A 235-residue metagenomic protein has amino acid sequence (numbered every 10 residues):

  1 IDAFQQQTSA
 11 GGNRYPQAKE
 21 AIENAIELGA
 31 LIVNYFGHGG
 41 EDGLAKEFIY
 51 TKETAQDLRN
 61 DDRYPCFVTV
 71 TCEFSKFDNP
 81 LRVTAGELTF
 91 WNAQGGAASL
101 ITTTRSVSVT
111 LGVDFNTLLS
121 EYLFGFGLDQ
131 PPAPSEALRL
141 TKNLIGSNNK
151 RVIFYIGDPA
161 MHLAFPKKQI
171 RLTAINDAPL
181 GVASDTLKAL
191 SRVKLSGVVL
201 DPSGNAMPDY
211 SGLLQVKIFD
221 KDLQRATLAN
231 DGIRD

Functional and structural regions predicted by a protein language model:
I1-R234: Cysteine-dependent hydrolase recognition
